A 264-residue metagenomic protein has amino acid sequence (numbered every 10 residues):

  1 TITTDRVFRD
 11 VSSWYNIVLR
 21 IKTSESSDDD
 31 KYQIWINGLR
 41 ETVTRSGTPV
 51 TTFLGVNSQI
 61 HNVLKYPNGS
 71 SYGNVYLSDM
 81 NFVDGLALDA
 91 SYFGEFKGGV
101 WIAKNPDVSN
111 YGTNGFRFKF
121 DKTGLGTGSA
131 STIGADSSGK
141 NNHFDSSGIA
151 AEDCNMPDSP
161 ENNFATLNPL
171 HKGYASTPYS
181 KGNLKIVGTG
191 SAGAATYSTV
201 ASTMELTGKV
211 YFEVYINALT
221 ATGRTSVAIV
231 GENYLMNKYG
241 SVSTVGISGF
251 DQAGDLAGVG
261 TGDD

Functional and structural regions predicted by a protein language model:
T1, I34, L64, F96 (+2 more regions): Aromatic-rich beta-strand patches that line glycan-recognition/binding surfaces of extracellular proteins
T1-D5, S176-E205: Secreted extracellular polysaccharide-interacting domains
T1-V50, V259-D264: Extracellular glycan-interaction surfaces
I17-L19, V63, L77-N81, F118-K119 (+2 more regions): Short hydrophobic/aromatic patches on beta-strands that form ligand-binding or substrate-lining surfaces
S26-D28, R40-S46, L77-K140, S147-P160: Extended recognition patches within non-cytosolic domains
R45-T52, S70, I102-S109, T189-M204: Surface-exposed ligand/attachment interfaces on beta-rich extracellular proteins
L54-L77: Extracellular glycan-interaction patches encoded by glycine-rich segments
T189-D255: Secretory/extracellular carbohydrate-interaction modules and structurally similar beta-sandwich "look-alikes"
